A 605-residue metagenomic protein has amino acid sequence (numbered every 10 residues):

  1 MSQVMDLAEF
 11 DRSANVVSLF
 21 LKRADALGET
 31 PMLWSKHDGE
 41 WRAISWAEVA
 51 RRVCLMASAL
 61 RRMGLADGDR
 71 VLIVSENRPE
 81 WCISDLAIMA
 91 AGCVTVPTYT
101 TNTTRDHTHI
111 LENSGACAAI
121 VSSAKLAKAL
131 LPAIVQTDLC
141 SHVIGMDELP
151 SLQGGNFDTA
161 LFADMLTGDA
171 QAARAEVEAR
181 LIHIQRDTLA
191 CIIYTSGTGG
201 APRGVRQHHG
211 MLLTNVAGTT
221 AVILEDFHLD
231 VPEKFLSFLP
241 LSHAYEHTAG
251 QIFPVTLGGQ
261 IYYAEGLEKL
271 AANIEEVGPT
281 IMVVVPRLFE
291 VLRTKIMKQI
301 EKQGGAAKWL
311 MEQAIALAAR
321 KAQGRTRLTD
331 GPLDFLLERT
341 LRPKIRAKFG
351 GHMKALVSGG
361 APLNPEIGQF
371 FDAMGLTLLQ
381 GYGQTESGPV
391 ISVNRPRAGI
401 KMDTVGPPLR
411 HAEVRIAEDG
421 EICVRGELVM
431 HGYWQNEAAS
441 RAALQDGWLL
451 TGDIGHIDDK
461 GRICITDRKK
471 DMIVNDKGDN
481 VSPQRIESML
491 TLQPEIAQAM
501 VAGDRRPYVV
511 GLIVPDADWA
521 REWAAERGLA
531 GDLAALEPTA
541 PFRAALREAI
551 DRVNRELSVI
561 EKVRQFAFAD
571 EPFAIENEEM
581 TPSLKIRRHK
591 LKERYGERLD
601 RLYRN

Functional and structural regions predicted by a protein language model:
E29-P31, A170-Y194, A201, F227-K234: Conserved pre-ATP/AMP-binding loop-to-beta segment of ANL
M32-L86, T103-T108, A163-L166, H209-G210: Conserved AMP-binding/adenylate-forming core of the ANL superfamily
A43-A47, A190-A217: Conserved AMP-binding A3 loop
R62-M63, A90-L166, A545-R552: Structural core segment of the AMP-binding/adenylate-forming
A127-R186, I296-K344: ANL superfamily adenylate-forming
L213-K234, L241-R342, H352: Conserved AMP-binding/adenylation subdomain of ANL enzymes
P407-N475, L492: Conserved ATP-binding/catalytic segment of the ANL
I473, Q498, P507, R547-N605: Conserved C-terminal "lid"/linker of ANL adenylate-forming enzymes
